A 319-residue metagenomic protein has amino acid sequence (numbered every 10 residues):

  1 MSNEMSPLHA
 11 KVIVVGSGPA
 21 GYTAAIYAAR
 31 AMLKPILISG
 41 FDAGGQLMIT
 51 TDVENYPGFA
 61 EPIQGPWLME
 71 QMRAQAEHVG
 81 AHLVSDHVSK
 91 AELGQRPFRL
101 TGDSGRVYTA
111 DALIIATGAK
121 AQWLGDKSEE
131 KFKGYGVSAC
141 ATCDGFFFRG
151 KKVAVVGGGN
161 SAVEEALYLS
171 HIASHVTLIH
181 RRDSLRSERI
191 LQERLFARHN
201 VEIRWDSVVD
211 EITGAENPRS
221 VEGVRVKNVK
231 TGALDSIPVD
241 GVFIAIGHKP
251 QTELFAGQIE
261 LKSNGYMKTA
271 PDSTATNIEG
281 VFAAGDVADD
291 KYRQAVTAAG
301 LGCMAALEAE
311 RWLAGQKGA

Functional and structural regions predicted by a protein language model:
E4-S6, A10-V79, V163-R189, K262: Beta1-alpha1 glycine-rich phosphate/pyrophosphate-binding loop at the start of Rossmann-like nucleotide-binding domains
H9-K11, S85-D86, R149-K151, D206 (+1 more regions): Phosphate-coordination loops involved in phosphoryl transfer and adenosine-cofactor binding
G18-P19, D42, A119-A121, G159-S161 (+1 more regions): Residue-level detector of alpha-helix initiation sites
R73-G102, V107-Y108, S170-P271, R311-A319: A Rossmann-like FAD-binding core segment of flavoenzymes
L83-R149: Glycine/small-residue-rich loop that forms an oxyanion/phosphate-binding "nest" at active or ligand-binding sites
G125, E130-F147, I246-Y292, L301 (+1 more regions): FAD-site-proximal beta/loop scaffold in flavoenzymes
T297-L313: An active-site-proximal "capping" alpha-helix that borders the catalytic cofactor pocket
